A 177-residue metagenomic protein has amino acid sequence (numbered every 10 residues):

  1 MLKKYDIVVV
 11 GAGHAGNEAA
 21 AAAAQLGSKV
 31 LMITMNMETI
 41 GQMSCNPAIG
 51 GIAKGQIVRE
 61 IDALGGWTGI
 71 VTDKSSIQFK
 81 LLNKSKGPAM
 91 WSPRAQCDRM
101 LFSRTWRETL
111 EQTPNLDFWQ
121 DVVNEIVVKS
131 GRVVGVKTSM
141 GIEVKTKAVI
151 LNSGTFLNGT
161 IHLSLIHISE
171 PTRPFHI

Functional and structural regions predicted by a protein language model:
L2-A15: Beta1/beta-strand and adjacent pyrophosphate-binding region of the FAD-binding site in flavoprotein oxidoreductases
A15, A21-Q78: N-terminal FAD cofactor-binding segment of flavoenzymes
M35, Q42-C45, V128-V133, T160-L163: Short acidic, glycine/serine/threonine-rich loops at helix termini
M35-E38, V123, G154-T155, I161-H162: Short, ordered loop/turn segments at secondary-structure junctions
G41, K84-P88, N158-I166: Acidic/polar active-site rim loop that often engages polyanionic ligands
G50, K54-I57, L64, A95-S103 (+1 more regions): Generic structural signal for well-ordered, non-membrane alpha-helical segments in soluble metabolic enzymes
V71-F156: Feature captures the FAD/FMN-dependent oxidoreductase FAD-binding
I166-I177: Single conserved hydrophobic/aromatic residue that forms the stacking wall/gate of nucleotide- or nucleobase-binding
